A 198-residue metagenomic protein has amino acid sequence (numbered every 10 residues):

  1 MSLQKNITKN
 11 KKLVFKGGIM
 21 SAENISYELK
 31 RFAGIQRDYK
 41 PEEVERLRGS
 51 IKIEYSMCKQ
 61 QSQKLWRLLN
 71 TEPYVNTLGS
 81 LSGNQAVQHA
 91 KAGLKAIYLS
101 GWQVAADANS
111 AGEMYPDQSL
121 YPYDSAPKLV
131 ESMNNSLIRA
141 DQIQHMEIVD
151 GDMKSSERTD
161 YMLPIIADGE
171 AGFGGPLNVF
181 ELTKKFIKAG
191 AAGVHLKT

Functional and structural regions predicted by a protein language model:
M1-E72: Non-catalytic terminal accessory/regulatory regions of metabolic enzymes
F32-L47, S56, Q60-R67, T77-T198: Alpha/beta enzyme core
